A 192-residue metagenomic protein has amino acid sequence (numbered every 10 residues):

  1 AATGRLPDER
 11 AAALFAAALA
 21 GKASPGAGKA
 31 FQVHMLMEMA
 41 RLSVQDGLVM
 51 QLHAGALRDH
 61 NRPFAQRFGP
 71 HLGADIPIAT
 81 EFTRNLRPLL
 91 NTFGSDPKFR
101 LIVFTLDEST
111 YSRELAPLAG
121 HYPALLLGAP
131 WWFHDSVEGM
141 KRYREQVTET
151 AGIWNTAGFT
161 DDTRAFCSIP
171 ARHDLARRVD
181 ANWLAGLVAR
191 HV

Functional and structural regions predicted by a protein language model:
A2-T110: Divalent metal-binding pocket/active-site signature
Q51-G55, I102-L106, L127-W131, I153-R172: Short acidic/histidine-rich active-site segments
P63-R67, L115-L118, I169-D174: Short glycine/threonine-rich loop-to-helix capping motif typified by GTGT followed within a few residues by an Asp-Pro
S95-F99, G120-L126: Glycine-enriched alpha-helix->loop->beta-strand junction motifs that scaffold or abut catalytic
F104-Y111, W132-M140: Acidic-and-aromatic substrate-binding clefts and catalytic sites of carbohydrate-active enzymes
S109-G120, A124: Short, electropositive alpha-helical surface patch
R113, E138-G152: A short, acidic, amphipathic alpha-helical segment used as a generic capping/interface helix at domain edges
I153-W154, A171-V192: Mid-to-C-terminal alpha-helical segments outside catalytic/metal-binding sites
